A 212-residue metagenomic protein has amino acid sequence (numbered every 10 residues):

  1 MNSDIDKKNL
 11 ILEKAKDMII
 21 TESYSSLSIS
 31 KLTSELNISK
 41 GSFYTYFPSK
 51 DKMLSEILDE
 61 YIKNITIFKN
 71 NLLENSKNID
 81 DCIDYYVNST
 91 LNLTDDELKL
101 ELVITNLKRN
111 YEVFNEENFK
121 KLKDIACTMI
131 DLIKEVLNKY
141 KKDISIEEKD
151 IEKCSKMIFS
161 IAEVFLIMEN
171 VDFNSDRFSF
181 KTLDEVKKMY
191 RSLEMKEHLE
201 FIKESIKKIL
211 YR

Functional and structural regions predicted by a protein language model:
M1-D6, R212: N-terminal intrinsically disordered/low-complexity leader segments
K7-K16, L32, I57-Y61, I65 (+1 more regions): Generic hydrophobic, amphipathic alpha-helix propensity
L10, M18-K52, E56: Helix-turn-helix
L54, L58, I62, I83 (+2 more regions): Amphipathic, non-transmembrane alpha-helical scaffold segments
E56, N70-K99, I151-I158, L199: Hydrophobic alpha-helical connector segments
D80-D81, K121-I125, N138-S160: All-alpha amphipathic helical-bundle segments outside canonical DNA-binding/catalytic cores that form hydrophobic
L91-K134: Short secondary-structure transition hinges
D131-K142, S160-R212: C-terminal peripheral helix-coil segments that are non-catalytic and often amphipathic
